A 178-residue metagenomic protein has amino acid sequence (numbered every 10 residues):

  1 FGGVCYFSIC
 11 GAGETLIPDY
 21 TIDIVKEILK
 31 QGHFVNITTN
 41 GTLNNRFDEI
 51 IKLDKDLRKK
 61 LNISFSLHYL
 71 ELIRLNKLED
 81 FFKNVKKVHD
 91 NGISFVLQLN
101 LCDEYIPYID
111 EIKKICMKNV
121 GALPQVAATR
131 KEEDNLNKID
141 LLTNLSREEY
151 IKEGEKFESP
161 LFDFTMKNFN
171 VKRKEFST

Functional and structural regions predicted by a protein language model:
G2-P18, I28-R46, D56-F81, S94-N100 (+1 more regions): Core AdoMet radical
P18-I22, F47-I50, P107-E111, N137: A short acidic (Asp/Glu
D19-V25, N144-L145: Short, charged low-complexity intrinsically disordered segments located at boundaries of structured domains
D23-Q31, I50-R58, K83-V88, I115: Catalytic-core regions built around general acid/base machinery
S66-T178: Radical SAM enzyme [4Fe-4S]-AdoMet core and its adjacent flexible, acidic and glycine-rich loops/tails across
